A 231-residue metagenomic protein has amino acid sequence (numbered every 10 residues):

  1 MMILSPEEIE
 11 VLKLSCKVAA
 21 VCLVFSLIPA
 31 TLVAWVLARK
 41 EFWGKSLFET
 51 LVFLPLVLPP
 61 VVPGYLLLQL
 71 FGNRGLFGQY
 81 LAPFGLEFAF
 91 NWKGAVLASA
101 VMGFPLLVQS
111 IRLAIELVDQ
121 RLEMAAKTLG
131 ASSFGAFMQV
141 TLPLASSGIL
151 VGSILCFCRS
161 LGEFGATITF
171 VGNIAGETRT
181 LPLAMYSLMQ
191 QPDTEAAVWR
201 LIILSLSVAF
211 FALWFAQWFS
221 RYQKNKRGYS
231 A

Functional and structural regions predicted by a protein language model:
M1-E7, F170-F210, W218: Interhelical loop and adjacent transmembrane-helix boundary motif in polytopic membrane transport permeases
M1-V24, V36-K40, S187-A196: Periplasmic/extracellular loop-to-transmembrane helix junction in inner-membrane transport proteins
V21-V52, Y65-L67, A114-E116, R121 (+3 more regions): Transmembrane-helix boundary motif in ABC transporter permease subunits
V24, V108-I111, D119, S133-A166: Transmembrane alpha-helices
G64-A100, F170-I174: Membrane-interfacial helix termini and adjacent extracytoplasmic/periplasmic loops of multi-pass transporters
G72, I149-S187: Non-cytoplasmic
F88-K127, V140, G152-C156, W218: Membrane-cytosol interface at the C-terminal ends of specific transmembrane alpha-helices in multi-pass membrane
R112-E123, K127-T128, G135, E195-A231: C-terminal transmembrane helix and the adjacent membrane-cytosol boundary/short C-terminal tail of inner/organellar
